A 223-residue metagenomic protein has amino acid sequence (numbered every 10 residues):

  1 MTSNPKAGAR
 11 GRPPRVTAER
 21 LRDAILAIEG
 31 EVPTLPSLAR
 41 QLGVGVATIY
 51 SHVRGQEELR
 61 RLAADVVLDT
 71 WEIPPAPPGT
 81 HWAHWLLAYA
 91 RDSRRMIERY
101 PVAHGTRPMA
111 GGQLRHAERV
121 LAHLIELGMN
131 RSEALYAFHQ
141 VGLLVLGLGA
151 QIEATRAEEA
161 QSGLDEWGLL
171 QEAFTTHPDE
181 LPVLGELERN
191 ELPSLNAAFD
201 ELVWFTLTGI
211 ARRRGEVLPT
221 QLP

Functional and structural regions predicted by a protein language model:
M1-N4, E158-P223: C-terminal peripheral helix-coil segments that are non-catalytic and often amphipathic
T2-G11, G45: Short, Lys/Arg-enriched N-terminal segment that forms or immediately precedes the first helix of a structured domain
R10-S37, Q41, D65: Short, amphipathic alpha-helix enriched in basic
E19-A27, E58-P74, H84, A88-D92 (+2 more regions): Alpha-helical structural segments
E29-E31, Q41-V44, Y50-R60: HTH DNA-binding helix-turn interface
I73-R115, F138: Hydrophobic alpha-helical connector segments
L87, R91-R94, E118-A122, R131 (+4 more regions): Conserved terminal C-lobe alpha helix of the protein kinase catalytic domain
E118-L144, L148-L170, L192, R213: Hydrophobic alpha-helical bundle segments that form small-molecule/ligand-binding pockets
